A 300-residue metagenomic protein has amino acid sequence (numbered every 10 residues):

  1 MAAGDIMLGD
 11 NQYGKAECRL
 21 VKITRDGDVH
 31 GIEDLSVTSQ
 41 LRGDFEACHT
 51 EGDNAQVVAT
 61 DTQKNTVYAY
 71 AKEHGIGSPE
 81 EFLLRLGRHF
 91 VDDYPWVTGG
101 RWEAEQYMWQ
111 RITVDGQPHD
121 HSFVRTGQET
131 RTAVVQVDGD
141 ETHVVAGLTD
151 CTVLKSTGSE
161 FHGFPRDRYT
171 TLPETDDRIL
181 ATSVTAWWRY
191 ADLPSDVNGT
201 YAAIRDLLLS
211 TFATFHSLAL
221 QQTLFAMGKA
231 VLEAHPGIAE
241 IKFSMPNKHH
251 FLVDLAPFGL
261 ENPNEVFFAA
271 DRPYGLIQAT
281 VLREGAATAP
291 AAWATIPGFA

Functional and structural regions predicted by a protein language model:
M1-A300: N-terminal intrinsically disordered, cationic/polar leader segments that include organellar targeting peptides
